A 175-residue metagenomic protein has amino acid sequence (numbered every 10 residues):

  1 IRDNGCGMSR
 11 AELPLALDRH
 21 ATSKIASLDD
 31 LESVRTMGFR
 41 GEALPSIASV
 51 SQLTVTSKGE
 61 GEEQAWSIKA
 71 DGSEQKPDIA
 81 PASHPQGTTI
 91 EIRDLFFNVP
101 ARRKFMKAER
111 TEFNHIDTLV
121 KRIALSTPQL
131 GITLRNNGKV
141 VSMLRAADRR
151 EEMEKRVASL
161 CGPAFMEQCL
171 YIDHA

Functional and structural regions predicted by a protein language model:
I1-A175: N-terminal phosphate-binding caps/lids of nucleotide- and nucleic-acid-binding domains
